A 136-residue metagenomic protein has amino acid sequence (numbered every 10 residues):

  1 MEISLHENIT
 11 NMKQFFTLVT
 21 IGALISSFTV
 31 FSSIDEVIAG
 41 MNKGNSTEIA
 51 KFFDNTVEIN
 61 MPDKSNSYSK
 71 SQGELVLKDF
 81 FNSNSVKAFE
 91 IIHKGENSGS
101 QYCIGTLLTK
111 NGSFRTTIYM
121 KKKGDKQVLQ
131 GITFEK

Functional and structural regions predicted by a protein language model:
M1-I34: Bacterial Sec-dependent N-terminal signal peptides
V30-N45: Short, aromatic-enriched amphipathic alpha-helices that serve as compact interaction elements
F53-A88: Short solvent-exposed beta->alpha transition segments
N60-P62, I92, K121, E135: A structural detector for beta-sheet-dominated domains
L75-S113: Surface-exposed, charged secondary-structure patches
S113-K136: Short beta-strand edge/turn micro-motifs at domain boundaries
